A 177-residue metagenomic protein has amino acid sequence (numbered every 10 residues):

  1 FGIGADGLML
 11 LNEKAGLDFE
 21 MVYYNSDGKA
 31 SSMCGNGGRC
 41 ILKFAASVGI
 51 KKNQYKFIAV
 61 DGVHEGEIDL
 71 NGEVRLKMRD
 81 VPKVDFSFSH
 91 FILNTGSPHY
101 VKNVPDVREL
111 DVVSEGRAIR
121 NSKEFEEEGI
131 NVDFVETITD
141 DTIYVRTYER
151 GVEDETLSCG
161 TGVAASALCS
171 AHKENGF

Functional and structural regions predicted by a protein language model:
F1-L70, Y100-F177: A glycine-rich beta-to-alpha transition motif near the start of alpha/beta enzyme domains, typified by
V63, D80-V81: Short, charged beta-turn/beta-strand-edge "cap" motif at the junction between a beta-strand and an adjacent loop
I68-R79: A structural-propensity feature for long, helix-poor, extended segments
P82-S87: Short, charged/polar, Gly/Pro-enriched secondary-structure boundary elements
I92-L93: N-terminal, positively charged, Ser/Thr/Ala/Gly-biased leader segments that form transit/presequence-like amphipathic
